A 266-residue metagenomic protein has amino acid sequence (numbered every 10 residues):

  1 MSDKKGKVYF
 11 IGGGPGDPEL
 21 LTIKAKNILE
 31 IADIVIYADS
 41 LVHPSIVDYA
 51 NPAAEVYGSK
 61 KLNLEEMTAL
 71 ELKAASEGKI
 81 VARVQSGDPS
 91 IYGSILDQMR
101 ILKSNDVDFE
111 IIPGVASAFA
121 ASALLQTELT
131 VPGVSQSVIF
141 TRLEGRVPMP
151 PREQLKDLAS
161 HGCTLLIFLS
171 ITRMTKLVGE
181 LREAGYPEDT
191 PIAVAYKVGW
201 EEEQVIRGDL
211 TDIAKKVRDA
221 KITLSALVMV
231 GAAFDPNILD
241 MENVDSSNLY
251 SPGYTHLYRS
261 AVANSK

Functional and structural regions predicted by a protein language model:
M1-A116, A120: Class I S-adenosyl-L-methionine
S2, G6-V8, E77-V81, S137 (+1 more regions): A contiguous loop/helix-start segment that scaffolds small-molecule binding in enzyme catalytic cores
G6, D17, D88-S90, I95-H161 (+1 more regions): Class I SAM-dependent methyltransferase SAM-binding "motif I" and its flanking Rossmann-like core
L20-K24, H43-P44, T68-L70, Q126-T127 (+3 more regions): A generic local structural motif
I46-V47, M67, Y92, A120-A121 (+5 more regions): Short secondary-structure boundary/hinge segments and terminal tails
A50, L125-L129, L181, G185: Active-site catalytic pocket residues across diverse enzymes, especially alpha/beta-hydrolases
